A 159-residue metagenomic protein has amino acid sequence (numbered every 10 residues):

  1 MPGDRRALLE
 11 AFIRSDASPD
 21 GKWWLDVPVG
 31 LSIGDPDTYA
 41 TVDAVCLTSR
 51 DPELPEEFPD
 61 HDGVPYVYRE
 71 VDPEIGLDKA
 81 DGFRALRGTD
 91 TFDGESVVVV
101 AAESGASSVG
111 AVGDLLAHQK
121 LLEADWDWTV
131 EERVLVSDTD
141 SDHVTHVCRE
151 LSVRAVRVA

Functional and structural regions predicted by a protein language model:
M1-A159: Charged, terminal alpha-helix-loop-beta segments that serve as non-catalytic nucleic-acid engagement and/or assembly
